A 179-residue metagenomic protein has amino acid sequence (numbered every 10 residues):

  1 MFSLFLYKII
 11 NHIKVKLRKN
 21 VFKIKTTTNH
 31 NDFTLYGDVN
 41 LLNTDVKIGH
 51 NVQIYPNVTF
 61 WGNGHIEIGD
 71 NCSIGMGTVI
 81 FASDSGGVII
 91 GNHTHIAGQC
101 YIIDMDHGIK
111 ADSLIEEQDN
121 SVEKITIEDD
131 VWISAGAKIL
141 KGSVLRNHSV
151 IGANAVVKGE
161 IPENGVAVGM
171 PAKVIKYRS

Functional and structural regions predicted by a protein language model:
M1-Y36: Membrane-proximal basic amphipathic "stem/tether" segments
L42-N43, K47, I54-V144, M170 (+1 more regions): Flexible, glycine/small-residue-enriched loop-and-beta-strand segment within the central core of proteins
H95, S149-V150: Short alpha-helix at the nucleotide-sugar/activated-sugar donor binding site of glycosyltransferases and closely
D130, H148, G165: Catalytic-loop signature of eukaryotic-like protein kinases
S143-L145, I161-E163: C-terminal substrate-recognition "lid" of short-chain dehydrogenase/reductases
G159, K176: Short helix N-cap motif at coil->helix boundaries in the Bergerat
P162-E163, V168-P171: Acidic, glycine-centered active-site loop in nucleotide-sugar glycosyltransferases
